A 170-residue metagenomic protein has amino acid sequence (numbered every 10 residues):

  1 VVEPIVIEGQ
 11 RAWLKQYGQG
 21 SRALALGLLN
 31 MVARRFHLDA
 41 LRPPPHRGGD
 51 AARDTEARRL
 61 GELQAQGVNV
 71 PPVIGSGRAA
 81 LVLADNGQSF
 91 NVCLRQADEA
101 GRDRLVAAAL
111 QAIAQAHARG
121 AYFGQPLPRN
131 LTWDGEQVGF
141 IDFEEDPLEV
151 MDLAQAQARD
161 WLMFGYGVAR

Functional and structural regions predicted by a protein language model:
V1-N86, A118-R119, F123: Conserved ATP-binding subdomain of kinase catalytic cores across diverse folds
G9, D134-E136: Short acidic-glycine loop/turn motifs at beta-strand connectors
Q19, Q88, V138-G139, E145-E149: Activation segment
G27, C93-A97, M151-L153: Short acidic, glycine/proline-rich loop/turn micro-motifs
A33-P43, F90-A97, D142-P147: Short glycine/proline- and charge-enriched loop/turn segments that cap or connect secondary-structure elements
R53-N69, N91-R129, D134, W161 (+1 more regions): Conserved kinase catalytic-core helix
P71-I74, R129, I141: A short, local hydrophobic-aromatic micro-motif
F143-R170: C-lobe/activation-segment region of protein kinase-like
